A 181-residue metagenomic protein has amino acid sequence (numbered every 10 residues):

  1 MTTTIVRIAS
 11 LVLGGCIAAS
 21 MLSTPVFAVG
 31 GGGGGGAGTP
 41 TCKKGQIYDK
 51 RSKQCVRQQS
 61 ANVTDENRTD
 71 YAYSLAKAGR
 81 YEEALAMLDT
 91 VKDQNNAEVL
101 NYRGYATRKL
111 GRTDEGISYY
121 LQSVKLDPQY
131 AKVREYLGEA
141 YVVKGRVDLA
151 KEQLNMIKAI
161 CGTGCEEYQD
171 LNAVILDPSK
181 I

Functional and structural regions predicted by a protein language model:
T2-I5, L22-R68: Long, contiguous interaction/recruitment modules in multidomain scaffold/adaptor proteins
A61-Q94, E98, T107: Alpha-helical segment of the N-proximal tetratricopeptide repeat
N96, Y130, G164-C165: Residue-level recognition of tetratricopeptide repeat
V99-N101, V133, E167: TPR alpha-solenoid repeat register
Y102, Y136, D170-V174: Canonical tetratricopeptide repeat
K151-I181: Terminal, low-structured helical/coil segments at or just beyond the last alpha-helical repeat
